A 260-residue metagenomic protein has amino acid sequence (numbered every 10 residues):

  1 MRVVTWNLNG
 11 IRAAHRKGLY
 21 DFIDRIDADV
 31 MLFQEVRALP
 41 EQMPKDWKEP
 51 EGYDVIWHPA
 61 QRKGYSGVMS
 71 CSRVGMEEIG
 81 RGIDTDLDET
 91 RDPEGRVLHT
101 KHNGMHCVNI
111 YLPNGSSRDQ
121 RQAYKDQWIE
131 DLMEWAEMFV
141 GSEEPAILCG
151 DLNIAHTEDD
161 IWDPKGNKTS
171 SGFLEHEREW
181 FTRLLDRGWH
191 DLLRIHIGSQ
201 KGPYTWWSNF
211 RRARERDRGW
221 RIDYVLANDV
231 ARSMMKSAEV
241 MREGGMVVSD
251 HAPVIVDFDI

Functional and structural regions predicted by a protein language model:
M1-E49, D54, A60-V68, R183: N-terminal, active-site-proximal structural segment of metallo-dependent hydrolase catalytic domains
W6-N7, I23-E41, C107, W135-E158 (+4 more regions): Active-site beta-strand/loop signature of hydrolases that rely on acidic residues for catalysis
V30, E51-D54, W128-I222: Metal-dependent phosphoesterases centered on the DNase I-like endonuclease/exonuclease/phosphatase
E35, I83-D84, D191-K201, A238-R242: Acidic carboxylate-rich catalytic motifs and surrounding loops in phosphoryl-/glycosyl-chemistry enzymes
R37, K45-G115: Structured beta-strand-rich core segments of catalytic domains in phosphoester-bond hydrolases
K63-I79, A213-M234: Conserved beta strand-loop-helix elements of the APE1-like EEP
D84-D88, L112-I129, K165-T169: Surface-exposed cleft-lining segments at the edges of enzyme active sites
A238-I260: Surface polyanion/phosphate-binding segment centered on an Asp-His-Pro turn
